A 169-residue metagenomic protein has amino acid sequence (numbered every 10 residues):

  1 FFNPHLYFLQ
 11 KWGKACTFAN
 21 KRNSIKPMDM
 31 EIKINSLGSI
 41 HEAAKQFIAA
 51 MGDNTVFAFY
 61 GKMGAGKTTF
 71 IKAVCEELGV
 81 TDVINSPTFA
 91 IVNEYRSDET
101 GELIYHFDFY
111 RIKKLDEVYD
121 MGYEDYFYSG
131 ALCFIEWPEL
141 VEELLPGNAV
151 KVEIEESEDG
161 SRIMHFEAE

Functional and structural regions predicted by a protein language model:
Y7, K14-N20, S24-K26: Short, positively charged and aromatic/hydrophobic N-terminal segments
M28-Q46: N-terminal pre-Walker A segment at the start of P-loop NTPase domains
M30, E76, D116-V118, E124-E169: Short phosphate-coordinating micro-motif centered on Lys-Gly-acidic
F57-F59: Hydrophobic anchor at the beta1->P-loop junction of P-loop NTPases
G64: Walker A (P-loop) phosphate-binding loop of P-loop NTPases
K67: Conserved lysine of the Walker
V80-Y95: Short beta-strand-centered segment that lines the nucleotide-binding/catalytic pocket of NTP-utilizing
